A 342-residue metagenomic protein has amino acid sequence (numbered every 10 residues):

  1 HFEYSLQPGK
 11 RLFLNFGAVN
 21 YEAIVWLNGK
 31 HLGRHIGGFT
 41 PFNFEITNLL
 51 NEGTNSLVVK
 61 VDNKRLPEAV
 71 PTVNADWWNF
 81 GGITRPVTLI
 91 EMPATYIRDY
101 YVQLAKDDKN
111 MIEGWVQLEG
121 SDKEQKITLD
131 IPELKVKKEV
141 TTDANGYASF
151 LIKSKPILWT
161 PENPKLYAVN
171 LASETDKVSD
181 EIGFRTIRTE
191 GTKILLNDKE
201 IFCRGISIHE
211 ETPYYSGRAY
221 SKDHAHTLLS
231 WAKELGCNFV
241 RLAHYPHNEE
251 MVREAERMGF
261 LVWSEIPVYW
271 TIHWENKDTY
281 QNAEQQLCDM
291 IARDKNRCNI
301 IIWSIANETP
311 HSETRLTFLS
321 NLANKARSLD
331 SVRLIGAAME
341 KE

Functional and structural regions predicted by a protein language model:
H1-E254, M258-V262, Q286, I301-I302 (+3 more regions): Secreted/periplasmic carbohydrate-active enzymes, especially glycoside hydrolases
S207-I208, I266-D278, A326: Substrate-binding/active-site clefts of carbohydrate-active enzymes
E210-Y214, Y269-H273, I305-E308: A short, mixed-charge helix-start or loop-turn motif at secondary-structure junctions
Y220, D278-N282, T314-F318: Alpha-helix N-cap and loop-to-helix initiation/capping positions
V240-N248, I272-W274, Y280-Q281, P310-E313: Acidic-and-aromatic substrate-binding clefts and catalytic sites of carbohydrate-active enzymes
E275-R293: Ligand-binding grooves and catalytic loops that recognize ribose/phosphate and carbohydrate rings, and esterified lipid
D289-T314: Active-site groove signature of glycoside hydrolases
E340-E342: Substrate-binding cleft/loops of secretory-pathway carbohydrate-active enzymes
